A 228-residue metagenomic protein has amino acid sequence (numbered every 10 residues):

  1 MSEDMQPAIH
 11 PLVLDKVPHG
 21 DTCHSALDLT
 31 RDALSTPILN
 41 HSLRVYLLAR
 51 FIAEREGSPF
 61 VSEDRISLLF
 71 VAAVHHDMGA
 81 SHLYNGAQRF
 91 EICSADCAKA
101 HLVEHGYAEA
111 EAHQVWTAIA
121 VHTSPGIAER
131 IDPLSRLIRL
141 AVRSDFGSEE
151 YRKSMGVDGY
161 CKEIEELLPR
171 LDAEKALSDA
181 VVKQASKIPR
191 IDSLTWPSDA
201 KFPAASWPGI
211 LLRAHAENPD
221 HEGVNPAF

Functional and structural regions predicted by a protein language model:
S2-L12, A33-L39, L43, R50-V61 (+2 more regions): Divalent metal-dependent phosphate-bond-processing catalytic cores, especially two-metal-ion Mg2+/Mn2+ enzymes that act
M5-L27: Short alpha-helical hairpin
P18-D21, N40, D64-R65: N-terminal glycine-rich anion-binding loops that anchor highly charged ligand groups
S35-I38, G57-S67, S81-F90, G106-E109: Alpha-helix boundary/capping segments in eukaryotic regulatory proteins
V45-L48, R89-E104: An active-site-proximal "capping" alpha-helix that borders the catalytic cofactor pocket
D64-L83, S94, W116-P125: His-Asp-centered metal-binding catalytic motifs of divalent-metal-dependent phosphohydrolases/nucleases
A100-Y107, E111-I119: A generic, well-ordered mixed alpha/beta core segment in the N-terminal half of proteins
